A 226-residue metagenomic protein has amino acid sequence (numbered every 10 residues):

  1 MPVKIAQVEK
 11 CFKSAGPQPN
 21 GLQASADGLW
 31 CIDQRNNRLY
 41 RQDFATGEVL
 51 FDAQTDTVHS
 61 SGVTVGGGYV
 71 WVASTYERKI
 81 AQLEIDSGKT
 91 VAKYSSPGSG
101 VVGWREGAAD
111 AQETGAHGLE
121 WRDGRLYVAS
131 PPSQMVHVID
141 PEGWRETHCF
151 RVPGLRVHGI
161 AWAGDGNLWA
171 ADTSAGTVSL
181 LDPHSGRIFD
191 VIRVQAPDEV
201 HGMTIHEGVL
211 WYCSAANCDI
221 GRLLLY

Functional and structural regions predicted by a protein language model:
M1-I5: Blade/loop signatures of beta-propeller domains
Q7-K13, E48-A53, K89-Y94, G98-A109 (+2 more regions): A short beta-strand motif characteristic of beta-propeller blades
S14-A26, D56-G66, P97-D123, P153-D165 (+1 more regions): Beta-rich, blade/repeat-based domains predominating in secreted/periplasmic proteins but also intracellular
A15, C31-N36, V72-E77, V128-S133 (+2 more regions): Conserved beta-strand positions in repeat-built beta-propeller and related beta-rich domains
D43-G47, E84-G88, D140-W144, D182-G186 (+1 more regions): Short loop/turn segments that connect beta-strands within beta-propeller blades
D198-Y226: Blade-level signature of beta-propeller repeat domains, shared across WD40, Kelch, NHL, RCC1 and BNR/Asp-box propellers
